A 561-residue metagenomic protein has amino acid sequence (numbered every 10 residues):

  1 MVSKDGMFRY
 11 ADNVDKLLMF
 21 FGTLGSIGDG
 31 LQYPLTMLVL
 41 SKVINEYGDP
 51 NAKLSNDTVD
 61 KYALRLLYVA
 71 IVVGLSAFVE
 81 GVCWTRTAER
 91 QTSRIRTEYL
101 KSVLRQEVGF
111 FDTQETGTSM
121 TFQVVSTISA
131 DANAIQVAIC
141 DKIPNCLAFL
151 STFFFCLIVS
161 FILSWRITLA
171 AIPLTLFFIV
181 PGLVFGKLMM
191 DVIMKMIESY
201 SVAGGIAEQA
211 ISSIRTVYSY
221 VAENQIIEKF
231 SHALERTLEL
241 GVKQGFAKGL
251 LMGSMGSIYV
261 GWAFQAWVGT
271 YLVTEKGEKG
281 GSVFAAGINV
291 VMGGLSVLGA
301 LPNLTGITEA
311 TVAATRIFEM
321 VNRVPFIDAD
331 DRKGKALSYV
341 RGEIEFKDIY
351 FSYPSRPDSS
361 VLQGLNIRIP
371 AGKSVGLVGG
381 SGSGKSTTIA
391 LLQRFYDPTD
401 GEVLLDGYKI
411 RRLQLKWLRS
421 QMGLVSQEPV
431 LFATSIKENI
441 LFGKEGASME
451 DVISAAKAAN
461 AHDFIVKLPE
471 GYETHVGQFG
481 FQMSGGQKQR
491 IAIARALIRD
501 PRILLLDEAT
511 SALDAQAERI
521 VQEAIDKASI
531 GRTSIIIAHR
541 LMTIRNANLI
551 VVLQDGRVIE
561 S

Functional and structural regions predicted by a protein language model:
M1-T36, N45-V69, E80-A88, K101 (+9 more regions): Membrane-integrated ABC transporters
G28, Q32, V72-A88, F177-L188 (+3 more regions): Hydrophobic alpha-helical membrane-associated segments
M37-S41, A77, P144-G186, E239-V297 (+2 more regions): A hydrophobic transmembrane-helix motif
A88-T92, S199, T216-A222, Q265 (+1 more regions): Cytosolic ends of transmembrane helices, especially the final helix of ABC transmembrane type-1 domains
M194-K243, K335: Loop segments that connect adjacent transmembrane helices in multi-pass transporters
F230, I317, F346-D348: Conserved catalytic Walker-motif region of ABC-type ATPase nucleotide-binding domains
Q244, F326-Y339: Pre-NBD coupling/linker segments of ABC/ABC-like ATPases
L337-S561: ABC-type nucleotide-binding domain
